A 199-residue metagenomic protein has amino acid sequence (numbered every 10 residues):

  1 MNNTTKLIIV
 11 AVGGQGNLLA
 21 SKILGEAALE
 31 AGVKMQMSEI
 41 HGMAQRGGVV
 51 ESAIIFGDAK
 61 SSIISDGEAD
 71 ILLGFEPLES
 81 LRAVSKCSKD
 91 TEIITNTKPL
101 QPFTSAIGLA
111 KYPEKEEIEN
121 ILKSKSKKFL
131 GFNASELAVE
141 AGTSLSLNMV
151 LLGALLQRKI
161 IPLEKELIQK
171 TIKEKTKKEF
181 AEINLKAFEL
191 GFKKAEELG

Functional and structural regions predicted by a protein language model:
M1-G199: Active-site cofactor/cluster-binding pocket
